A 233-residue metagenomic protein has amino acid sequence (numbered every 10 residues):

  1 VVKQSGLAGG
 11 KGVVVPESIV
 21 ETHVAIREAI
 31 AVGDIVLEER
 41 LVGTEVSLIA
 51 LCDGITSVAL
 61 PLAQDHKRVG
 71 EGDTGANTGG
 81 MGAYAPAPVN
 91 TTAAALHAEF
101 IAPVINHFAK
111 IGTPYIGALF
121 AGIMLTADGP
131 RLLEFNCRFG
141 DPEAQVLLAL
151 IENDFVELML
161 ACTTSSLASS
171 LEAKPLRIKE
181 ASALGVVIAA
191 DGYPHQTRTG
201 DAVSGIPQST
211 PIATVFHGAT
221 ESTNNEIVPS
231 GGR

Functional and structural regions predicted by a protein language model:
V1-V13: A conserved helix-loop-beta module that forms one wall/lid of the active-site cleft in ATP-utilizing catalytic domains
K3, G79, V186: Residue-level signal for inorganic ion chemistry
Q4-S5, L37-L41, K110-P114, L176-I178 (+1 more regions): Short Gly/Pro-enriched turn/cap motifs at secondary-structure boundaries
K11-L148: Internal nucleotide-binding/catalytic subdomain
A59, R177-I178, A213: Hydrophobic alpha-helical transmembrane segments
H97-I111, I116-L119, N136-S209, G218-T223: Active-site "cap" helix and flanking loop/linker of ATP-utilizing ligase/carboxylase catalytic domains
T126-R131, E180, G231-G232: A short, glycine/Asx- and small/polar-enriched loop/turn that sits immediately N-terminal to a beta-strand
T220-N224, S230-R233: Generic C-terminus detector
